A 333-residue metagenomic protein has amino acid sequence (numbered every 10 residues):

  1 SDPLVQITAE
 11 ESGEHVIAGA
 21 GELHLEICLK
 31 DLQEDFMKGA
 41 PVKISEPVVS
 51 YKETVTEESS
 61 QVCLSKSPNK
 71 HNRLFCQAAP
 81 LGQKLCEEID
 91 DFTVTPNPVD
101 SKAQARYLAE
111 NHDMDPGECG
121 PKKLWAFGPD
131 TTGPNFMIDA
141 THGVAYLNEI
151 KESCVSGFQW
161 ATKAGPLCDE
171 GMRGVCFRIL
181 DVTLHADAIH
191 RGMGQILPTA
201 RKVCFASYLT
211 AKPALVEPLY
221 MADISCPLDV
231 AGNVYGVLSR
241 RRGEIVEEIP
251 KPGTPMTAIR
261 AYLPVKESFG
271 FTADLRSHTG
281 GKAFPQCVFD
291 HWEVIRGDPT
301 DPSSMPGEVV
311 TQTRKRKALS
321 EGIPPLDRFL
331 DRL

Functional and structural regions predicted by a protein language model:
S1-L333: Accessory interaction regions appended to the cores of large information-processing enzymes
